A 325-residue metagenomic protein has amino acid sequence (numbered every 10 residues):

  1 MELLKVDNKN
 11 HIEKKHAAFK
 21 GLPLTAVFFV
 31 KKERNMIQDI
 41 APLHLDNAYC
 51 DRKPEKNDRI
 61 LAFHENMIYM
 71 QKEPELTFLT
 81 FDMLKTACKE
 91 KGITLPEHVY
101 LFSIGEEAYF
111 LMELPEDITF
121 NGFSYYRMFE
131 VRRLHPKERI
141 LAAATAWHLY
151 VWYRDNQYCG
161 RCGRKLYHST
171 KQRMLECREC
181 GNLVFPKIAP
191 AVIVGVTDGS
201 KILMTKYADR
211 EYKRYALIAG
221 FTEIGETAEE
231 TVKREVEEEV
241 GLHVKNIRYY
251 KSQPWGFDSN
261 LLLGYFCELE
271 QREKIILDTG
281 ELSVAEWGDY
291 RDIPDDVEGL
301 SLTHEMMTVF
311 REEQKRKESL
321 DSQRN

Functional and structural regions predicted by a protein language model:
E2-N156, Y167, E211-Y215, F257 (+1 more regions): Nudix hydrolase/Nudix homology domain
A18, P23, Y69, M174-L217 (+3 more regions): N-terminal strand-loop-strand
T80-L84, I140, M174-E179, I247: Short Pro/Gly-enriched beta-strand edge/turn motifs at strand-loop
T145-G195: Cys/His-rich short segments
V192, L261-L263, S283: Change "...and in nucleic-acid phosphodiester-cleaving endonucleases..." to "...and in nucleic-acid processing enzymes
A216-K251, Y265: The catalytic Nudix box helix
Q253-I276: Active-site-adjacent beta-strand/loop module that shapes the phosphate/pyrophosphate-binding cleft
